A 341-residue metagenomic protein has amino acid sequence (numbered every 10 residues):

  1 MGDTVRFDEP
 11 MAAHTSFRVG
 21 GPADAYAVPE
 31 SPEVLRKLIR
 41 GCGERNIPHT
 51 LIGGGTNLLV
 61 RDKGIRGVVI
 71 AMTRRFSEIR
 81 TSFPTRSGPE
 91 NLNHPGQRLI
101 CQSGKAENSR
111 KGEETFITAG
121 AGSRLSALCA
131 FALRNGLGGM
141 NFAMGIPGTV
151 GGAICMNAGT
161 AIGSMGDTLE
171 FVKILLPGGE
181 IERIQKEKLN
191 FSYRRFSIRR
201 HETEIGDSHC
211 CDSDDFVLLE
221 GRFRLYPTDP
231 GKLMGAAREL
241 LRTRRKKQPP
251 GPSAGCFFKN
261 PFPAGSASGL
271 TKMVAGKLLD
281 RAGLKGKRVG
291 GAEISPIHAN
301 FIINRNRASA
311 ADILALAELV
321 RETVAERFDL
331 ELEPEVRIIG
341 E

Functional and structural regions predicted by a protein language model:
M1-A153: Anion-binding (especially nucleotide phosphate/pyrophosphate-binding) glycine-rich loop and adjoining beta-alpha core
D3-M11, G21, I52, A71 (+12 more regions): Short, functionally important structural connectors and interaction interfaces within domains
R6-F7, T15-S16, L58, L175-A315 (+2 more regions): Phosphate/pyrophosphate- and phosphate-bearing ligand-binding catalytic cores of soluble enzymes
A12, E30-E33, R74, S123 (+9 more regions): Conserved active-site and cofactor/substrate-binding residues in soluble primary-metabolism enzymes
F17-G20, G43-E44, L51-I52, V60-K63 (+11 more regions): Solvent-exposed alpha-helices and their adjacent loops that cap or buttress functional pockets in soluble metabolic
A27-P32, L59-F76, G120, C155-Q185 (+1 more regions): Structural signature of FAD isoalloxazine-binding scaffolds in flavoprotein oxidoreductases
G41-R45, R238-E239, L319: Short, solvent-exposed amphipathic alpha-helical segments in soluble enzyme and RNA/protein-processing domains
S126-E170, L176, S253, F257-K259: A gly/ser-rich beta-alpha-beta helix-loop segment of oxidoreductase catalytic cores
